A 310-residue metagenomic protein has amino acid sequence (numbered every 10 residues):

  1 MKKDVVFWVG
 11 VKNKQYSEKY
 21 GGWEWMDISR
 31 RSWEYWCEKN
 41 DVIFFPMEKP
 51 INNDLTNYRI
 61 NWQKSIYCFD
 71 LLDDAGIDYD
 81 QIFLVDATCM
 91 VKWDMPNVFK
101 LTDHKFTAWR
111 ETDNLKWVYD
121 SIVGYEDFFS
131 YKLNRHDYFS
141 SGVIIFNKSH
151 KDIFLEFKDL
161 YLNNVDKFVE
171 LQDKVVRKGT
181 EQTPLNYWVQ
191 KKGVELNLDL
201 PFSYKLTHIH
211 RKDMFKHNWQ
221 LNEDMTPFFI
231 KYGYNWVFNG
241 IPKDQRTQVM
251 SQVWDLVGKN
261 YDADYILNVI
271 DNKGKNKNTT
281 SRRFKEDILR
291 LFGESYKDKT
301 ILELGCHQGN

Functional and structural regions predicted by a protein language model:
M1-D4, D78-D80, H104, G233 (+1 more regions): A general structural motif
M1-Y79: N-terminal anchoring/stem segment of glycosyltransferases
V5-F7, F83, L302: Conserved beta-strand elements of the Class I
Y16-Y20, N53-L55, L171-Q172, I270-K277: Surface-exposed cleft-lining segments at the edges of enzyme active sites
I60-S121, I145, H150: GT-A fold catalytic core of metal-dependent nucleotide-sugar glycosyltransferases, centered on the diacidic
I66, H136-D244: Catalytic core and acceptor-binding pocket of nucleotide-sugar-dependent glycosyltransferases
I122-N134: Short, flexible, basic/aromatic active-site loop/helix in glycosyltransferases
W254, G258-N310: Conserved N-terminal segment of class I S-adenosyl-L-methionine
